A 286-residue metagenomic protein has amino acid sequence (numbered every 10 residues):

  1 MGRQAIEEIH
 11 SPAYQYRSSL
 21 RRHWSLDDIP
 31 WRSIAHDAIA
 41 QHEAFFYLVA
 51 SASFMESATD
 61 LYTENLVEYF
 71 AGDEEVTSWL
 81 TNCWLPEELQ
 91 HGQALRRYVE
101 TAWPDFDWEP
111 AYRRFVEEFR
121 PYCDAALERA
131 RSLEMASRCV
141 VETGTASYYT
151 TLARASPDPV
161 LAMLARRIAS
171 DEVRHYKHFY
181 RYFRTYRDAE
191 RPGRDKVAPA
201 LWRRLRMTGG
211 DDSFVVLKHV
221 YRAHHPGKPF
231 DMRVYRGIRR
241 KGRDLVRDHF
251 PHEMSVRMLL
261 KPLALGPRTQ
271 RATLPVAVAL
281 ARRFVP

Functional and structural regions predicted by a protein language model:
G2-P286: Non-heme di-metal
